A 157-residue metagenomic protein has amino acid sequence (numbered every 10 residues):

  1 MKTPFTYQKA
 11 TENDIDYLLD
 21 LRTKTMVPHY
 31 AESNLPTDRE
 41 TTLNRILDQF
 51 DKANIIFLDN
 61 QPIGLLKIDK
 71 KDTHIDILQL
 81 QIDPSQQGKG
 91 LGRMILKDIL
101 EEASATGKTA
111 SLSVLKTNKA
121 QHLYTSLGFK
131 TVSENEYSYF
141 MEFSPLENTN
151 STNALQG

Functional and structural regions predicted by a protein language model:
F5-D20: A short beta-loop-alpha structural element at the N-terminal edge of CoA-dependent acyl/N-acetyltransferase catalytic
T23-R45, Q49-F50: Conserved GNAT-fold acetyl-CoA-binding loop/helix
I55, Q61-D69, D76-Q81: Conserved beta-strand in the GNAT
D69-L78, Q87, N135-Y137: A conserved beta-turn-beta hairpin within the catalytic core of GNAT-like acetyltransferases that forms part
L80-Q87, V114: A short, internal acetyl-CoA/4′-phosphopantetheine-binding micro-motif in the GNAT/acyltransferase core
G88-E101, S126: Conserved acetyl-CoA-binding loop-helix of GNAT-fold acetyltransferases
R93, T117-E134: Conserved active-site alpha-helix within GNAT-family acetyltransferase domains
A103-L115: Conserved GNAT acetyl-CoA-binding A-motif
